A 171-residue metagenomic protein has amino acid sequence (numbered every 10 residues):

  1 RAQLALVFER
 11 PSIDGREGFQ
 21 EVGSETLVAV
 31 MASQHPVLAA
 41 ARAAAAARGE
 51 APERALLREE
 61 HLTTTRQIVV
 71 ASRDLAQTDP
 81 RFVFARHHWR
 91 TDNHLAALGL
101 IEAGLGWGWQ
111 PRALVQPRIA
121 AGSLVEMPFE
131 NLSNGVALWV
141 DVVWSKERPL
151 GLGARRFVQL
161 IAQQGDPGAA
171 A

Functional and structural regions predicted by a protein language model:
R1-D14: Central regulatory/effector-binding core of bacterial HTH transcription factors
R16-L105, Q110-G135, R155, Q159-A171: C-terminal regulatory
A32, S145-K146: Residue-level recognition of the GNAT/N-acetyltransferase active site
R73, K146-E147: Short, flexible beta-strand-to-coil junctions
V140-V143: A short beta-strand structural signal in non-transmembrane regions
